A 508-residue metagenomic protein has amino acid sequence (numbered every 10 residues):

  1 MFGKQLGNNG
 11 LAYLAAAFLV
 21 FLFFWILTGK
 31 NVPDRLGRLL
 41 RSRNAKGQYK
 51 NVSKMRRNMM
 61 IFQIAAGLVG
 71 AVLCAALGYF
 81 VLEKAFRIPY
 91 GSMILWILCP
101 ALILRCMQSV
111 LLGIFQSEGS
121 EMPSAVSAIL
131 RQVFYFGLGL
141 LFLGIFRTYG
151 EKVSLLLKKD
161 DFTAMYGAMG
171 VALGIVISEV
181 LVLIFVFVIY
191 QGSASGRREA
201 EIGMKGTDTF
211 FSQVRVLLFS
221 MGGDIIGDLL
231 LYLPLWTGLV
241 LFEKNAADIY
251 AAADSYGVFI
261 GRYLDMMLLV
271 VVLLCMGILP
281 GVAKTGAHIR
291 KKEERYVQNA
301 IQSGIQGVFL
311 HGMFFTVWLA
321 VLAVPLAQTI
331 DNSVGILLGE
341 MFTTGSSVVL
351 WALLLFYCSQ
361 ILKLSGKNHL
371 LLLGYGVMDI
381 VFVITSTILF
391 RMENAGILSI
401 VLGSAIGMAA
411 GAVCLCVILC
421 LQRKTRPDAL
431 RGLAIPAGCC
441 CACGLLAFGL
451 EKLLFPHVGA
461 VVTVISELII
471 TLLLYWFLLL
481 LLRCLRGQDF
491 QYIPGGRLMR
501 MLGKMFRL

Functional and structural regions predicted by a protein language model:
M1-D34, A71, L102, F219-E243: Signature of the first transmembrane helix
M1-F2, G174-V182, V186-Y190, M204-K284: Transmembrane helical elements of multi-pass membrane transporters/channels
K30-A45, L274-E294, I301-G304: Helix-loop junctions and terminal segments of transmembrane helices in multi-pass membrane transport/translocation
N58-A85, Q302-S333, G339-W351, V383-I384: Alpha-helical transmembrane segments of multi-pass membrane transport and lipid-handling proteins
C74-L229: Hydrophobic transmembrane helix module of multi-pass membrane transport proteins
R105-A128, V349-G376: Membrane-interface junctions at transmembrane-helix termini in multi-pass inner-membrane proteins
M122, Q132-L183, H369, D379-V417 (+2 more regions): Membrane-interface helix-loop junctions in multi-pass transport and translocation proteins
G449-L508: Membrane-proximal transmembrane or re-entrant/amphipathic helices at the cytosolic face
